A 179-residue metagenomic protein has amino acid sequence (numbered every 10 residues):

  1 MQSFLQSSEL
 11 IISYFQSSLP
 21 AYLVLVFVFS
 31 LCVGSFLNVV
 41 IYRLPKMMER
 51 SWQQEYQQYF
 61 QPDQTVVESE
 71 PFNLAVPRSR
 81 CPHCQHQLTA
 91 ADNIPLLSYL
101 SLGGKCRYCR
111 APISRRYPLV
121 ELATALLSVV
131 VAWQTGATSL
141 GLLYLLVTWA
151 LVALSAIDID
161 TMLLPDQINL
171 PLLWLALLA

Functional and structural regions predicted by a protein language model:
M1-A179: A membrane-topology feature that recognizes alpha-helical transmembrane segments and their immediate juxtamembrane
